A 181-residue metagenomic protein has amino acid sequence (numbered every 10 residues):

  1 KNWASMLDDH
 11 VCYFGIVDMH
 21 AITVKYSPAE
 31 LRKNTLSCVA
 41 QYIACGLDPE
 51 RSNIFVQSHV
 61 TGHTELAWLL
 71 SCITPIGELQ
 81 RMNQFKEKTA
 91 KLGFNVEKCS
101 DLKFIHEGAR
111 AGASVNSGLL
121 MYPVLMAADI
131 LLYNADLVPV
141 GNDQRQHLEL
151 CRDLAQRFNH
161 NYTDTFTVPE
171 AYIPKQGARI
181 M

Functional and structural regions predicted by a protein language model:
K1-A127: N-terminal Rossmann-like or analogous alpha/beta NTP/dinucleotide-binding catalytic cores that position adenine
K86-M181: Active-site cores that bind ATP or allylic diphosphates and position pyrophosphate for catalysis
